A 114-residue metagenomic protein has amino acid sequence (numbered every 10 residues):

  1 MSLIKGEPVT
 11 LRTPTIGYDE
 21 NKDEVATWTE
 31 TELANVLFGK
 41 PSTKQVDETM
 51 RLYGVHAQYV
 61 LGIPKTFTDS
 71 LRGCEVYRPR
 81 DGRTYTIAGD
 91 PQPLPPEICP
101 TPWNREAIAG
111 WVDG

Functional and structural regions predicted by a protein language model:
M1-F38: Extended boundary segments
E24-G114: Short, conserved turn/kink motifs that form compact alpha/beta structural patches or helix kinks used as
